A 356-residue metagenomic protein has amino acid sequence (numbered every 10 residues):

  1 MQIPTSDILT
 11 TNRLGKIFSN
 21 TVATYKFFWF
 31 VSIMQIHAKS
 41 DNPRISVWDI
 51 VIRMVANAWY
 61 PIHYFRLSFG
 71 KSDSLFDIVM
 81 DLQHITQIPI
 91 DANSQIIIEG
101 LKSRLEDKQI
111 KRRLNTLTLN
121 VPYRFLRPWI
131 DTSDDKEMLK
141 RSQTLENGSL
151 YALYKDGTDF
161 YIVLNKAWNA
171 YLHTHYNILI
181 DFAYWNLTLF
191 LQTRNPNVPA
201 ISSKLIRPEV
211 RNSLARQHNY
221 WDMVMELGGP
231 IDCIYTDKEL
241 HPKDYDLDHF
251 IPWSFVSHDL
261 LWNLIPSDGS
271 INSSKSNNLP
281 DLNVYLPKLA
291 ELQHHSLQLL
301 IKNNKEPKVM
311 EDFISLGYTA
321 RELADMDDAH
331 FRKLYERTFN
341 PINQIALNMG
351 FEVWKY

Functional and structural regions predicted by a protein language model:
M1-Q217, N283-S296: Mixed-charge, low-complexity interaction segments
V22, N42, P230-D232, Y356: Long C-terminal interaction/binding lobes of large macromolecular proteins
V210-W221, L247-W253: Short Cys/His-rich Zn2+-coordinating modules
Q217-G229, S257-L260: Short, flexible, mixed-charge glycine/proline-rich loop motifs that serve as phosphate/nucleic-acid-contacting
I234-P266, K275-K288: Histidine-centered nuclease catalytic patch
G269: Long, His/Glu/Asp-enriched segments that create or flank divalent metal/ion-associated functional microenvironments
P280-Y356: C-terminal structured domain segments
